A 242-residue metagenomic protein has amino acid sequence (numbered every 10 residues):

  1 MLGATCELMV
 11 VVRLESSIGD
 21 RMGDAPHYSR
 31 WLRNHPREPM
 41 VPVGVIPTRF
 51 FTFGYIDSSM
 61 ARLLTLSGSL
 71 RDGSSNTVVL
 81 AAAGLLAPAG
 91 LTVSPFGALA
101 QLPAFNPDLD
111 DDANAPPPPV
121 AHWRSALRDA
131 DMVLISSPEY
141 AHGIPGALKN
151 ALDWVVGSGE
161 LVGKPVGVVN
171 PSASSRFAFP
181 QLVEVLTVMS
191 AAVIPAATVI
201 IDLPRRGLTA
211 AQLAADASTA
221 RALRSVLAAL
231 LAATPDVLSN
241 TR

Functional and structural regions predicted by a protein language model:
V10-P26, P39-P47: Short, positively charged low-complexity motifs
P47-S137, G143-D153, L213-R242: N-terminal beta1-alpha1-beta2 submodule of the flavodoxin-like/Rossmannoid cofactor-binding fold
M60, V162-G163: Phosphate-coordination loops involved in phosphoryl transfer and adenosine-cofactor binding
V93-A104, G157-G159, V188-A210: Mobile beta-alpha loop/short-helix "lid" or hinge segments that flank ligand
S137-P138, P165: Short, proline-centered helix/strand-breaking motifs
K164-L203, S218: Short, glycine-/small-residue-rich phosphate/pyrophosphate-handling segment
